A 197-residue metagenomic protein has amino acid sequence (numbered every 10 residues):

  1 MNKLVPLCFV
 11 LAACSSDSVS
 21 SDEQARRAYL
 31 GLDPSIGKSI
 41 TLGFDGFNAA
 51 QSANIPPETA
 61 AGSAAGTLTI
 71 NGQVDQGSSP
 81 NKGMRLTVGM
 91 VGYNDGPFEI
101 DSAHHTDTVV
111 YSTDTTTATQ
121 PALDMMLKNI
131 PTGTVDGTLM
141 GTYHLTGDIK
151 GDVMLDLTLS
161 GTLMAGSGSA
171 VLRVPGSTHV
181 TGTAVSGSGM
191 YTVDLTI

Functional and structural regions predicted by a protein language model:
M1-C8: Sec-dependent signal peptide recognition, specifically the positively charged N-region followed immediately by
L11-A13: C-terminal motif of bacterial Sec signal peptides marking the signal peptidase cleavage site
D17-I197: Low-complexity, intrinsically disordered segments exposed to solvent
